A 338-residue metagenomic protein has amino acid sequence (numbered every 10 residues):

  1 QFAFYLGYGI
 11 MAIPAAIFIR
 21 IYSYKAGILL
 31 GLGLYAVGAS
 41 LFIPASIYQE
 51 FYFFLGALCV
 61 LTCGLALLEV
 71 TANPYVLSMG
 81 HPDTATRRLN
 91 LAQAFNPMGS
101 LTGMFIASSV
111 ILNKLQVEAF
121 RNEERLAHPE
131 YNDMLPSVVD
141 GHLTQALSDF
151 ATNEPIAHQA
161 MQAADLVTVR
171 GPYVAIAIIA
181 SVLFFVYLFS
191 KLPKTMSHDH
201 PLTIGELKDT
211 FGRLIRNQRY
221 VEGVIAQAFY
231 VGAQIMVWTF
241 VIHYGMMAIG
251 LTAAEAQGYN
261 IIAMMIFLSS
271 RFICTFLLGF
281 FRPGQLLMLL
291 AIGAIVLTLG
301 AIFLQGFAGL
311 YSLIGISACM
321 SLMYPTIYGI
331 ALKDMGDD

Functional and structural regions predicted by a protein language model:
F2-R20, I261-C274: Central cavity-lining transmembrane alpha-helices of secondary-active solute carriers, predominantly the Major
G33-Y48, I292-G306: C-terminal ends and interior cores of transmembrane alpha-helices in multi-pass membrane transporters/permeases
L67-H81, S321-G336: Intracellular juxtamembrane helix-capping segments at the cytosolic ends of symmetry-related transmembrane helices
T84-L115, D149: Glycine-rich segments within core transmembrane alpha-helices of 12-TM secondary carriers
T102-L115, R213-I261: Extracytoplasmic gate region of multi-pass secondary transporters
S108-Q116, Y131-Q145, D149-H158, V174-P201: C-terminal membrane-cytosol helix-exit motif in multi-pass small-molecule transporters
P193-G223: Juxtamembrane intracellular "pre-TM" segments in multi-pass secondary transporters
